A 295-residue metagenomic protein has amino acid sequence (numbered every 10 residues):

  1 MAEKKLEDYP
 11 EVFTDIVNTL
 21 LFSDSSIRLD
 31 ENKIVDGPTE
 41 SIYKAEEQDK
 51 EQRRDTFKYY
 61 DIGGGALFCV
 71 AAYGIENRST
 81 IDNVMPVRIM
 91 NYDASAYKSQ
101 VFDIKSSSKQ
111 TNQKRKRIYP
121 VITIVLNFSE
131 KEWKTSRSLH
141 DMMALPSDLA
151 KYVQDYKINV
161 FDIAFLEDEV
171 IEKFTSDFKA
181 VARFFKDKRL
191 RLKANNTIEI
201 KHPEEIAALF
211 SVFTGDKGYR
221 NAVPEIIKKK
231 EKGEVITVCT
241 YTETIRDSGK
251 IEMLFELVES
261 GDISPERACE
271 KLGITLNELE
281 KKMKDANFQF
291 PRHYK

Functional and structural regions predicted by a protein language model:
M1-K295: Elongated, amphipathic alpha-helical interaction scaffolds
